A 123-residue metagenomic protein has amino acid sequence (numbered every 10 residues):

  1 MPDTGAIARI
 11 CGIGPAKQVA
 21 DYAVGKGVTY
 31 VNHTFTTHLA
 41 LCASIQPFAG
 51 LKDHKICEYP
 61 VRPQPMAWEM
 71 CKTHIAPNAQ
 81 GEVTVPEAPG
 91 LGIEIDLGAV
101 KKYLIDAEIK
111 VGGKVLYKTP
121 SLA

Functional and structural regions predicted by a protein language model:
M1-G90, E94: Shared catalytic-loop signature of beta/alpha-barrel
L91-A123: Extended hydrophobic packing segments that form well-structured cores
